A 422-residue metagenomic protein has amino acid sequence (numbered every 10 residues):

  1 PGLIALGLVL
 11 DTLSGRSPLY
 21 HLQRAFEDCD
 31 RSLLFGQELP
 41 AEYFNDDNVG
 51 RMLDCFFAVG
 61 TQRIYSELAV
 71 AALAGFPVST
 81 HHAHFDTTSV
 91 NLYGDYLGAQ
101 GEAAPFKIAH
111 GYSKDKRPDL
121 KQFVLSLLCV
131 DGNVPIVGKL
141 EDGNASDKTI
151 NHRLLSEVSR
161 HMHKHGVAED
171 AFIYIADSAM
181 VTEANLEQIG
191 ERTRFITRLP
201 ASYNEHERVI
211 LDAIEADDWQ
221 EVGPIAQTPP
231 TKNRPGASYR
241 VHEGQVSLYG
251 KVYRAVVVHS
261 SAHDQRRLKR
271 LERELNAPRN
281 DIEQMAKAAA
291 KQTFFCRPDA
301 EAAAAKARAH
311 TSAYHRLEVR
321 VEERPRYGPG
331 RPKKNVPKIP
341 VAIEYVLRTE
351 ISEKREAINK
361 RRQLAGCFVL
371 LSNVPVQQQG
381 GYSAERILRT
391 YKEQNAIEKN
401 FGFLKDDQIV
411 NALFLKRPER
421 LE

Functional and structural regions predicted by a protein language model:
P1-E422: Anion-binding and metal-coordination hotspots
